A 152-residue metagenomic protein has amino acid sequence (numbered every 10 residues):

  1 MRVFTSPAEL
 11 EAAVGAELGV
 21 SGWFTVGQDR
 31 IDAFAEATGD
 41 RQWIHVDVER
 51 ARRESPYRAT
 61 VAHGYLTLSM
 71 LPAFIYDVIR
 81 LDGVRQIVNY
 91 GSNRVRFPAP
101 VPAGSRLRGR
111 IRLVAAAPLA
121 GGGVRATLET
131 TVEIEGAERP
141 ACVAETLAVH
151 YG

Functional and structural regions predicted by a protein language model:
M1-A13, P100-G152: HotDog/MaoC-like acyl-thioester-processing domains
M1-A62: Catalytic strand-loop segment that frames the active site of acyl-thioester-processing enzymes
G19, W23-T25, R96, L147-V149: Generic structural detector for well-ordered beta-strands
V20-G22, R30, D40-Q42, V84-N93 (+2 more regions): A generic structural signal for short beta-strands and their flanking turns/coil linkers
D32-A35, L68-P72: Predominant activation on well-ordered alpha-helical scaffold segments within soluble catalytic domains
S55-A62, S69-R110, V114: Hydrophobic beta-strand-centered segment that forms part of the acyl-chain substrate-binding groove
